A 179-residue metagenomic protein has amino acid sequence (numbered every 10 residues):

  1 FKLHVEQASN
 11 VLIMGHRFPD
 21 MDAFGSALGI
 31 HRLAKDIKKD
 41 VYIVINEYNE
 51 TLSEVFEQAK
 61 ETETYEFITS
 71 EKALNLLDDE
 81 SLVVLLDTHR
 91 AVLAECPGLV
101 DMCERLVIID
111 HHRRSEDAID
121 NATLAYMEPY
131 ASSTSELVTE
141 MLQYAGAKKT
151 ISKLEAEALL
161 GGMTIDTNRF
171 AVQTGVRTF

Functional and structural regions predicted by a protein language model:
K2-P19, F24-K39, Y48-E50, E61 (+1 more regions): A structured phosphate/pyrophosphate-recognition subdomain
H4, D40-Y48, E66-K72: A broad, low-specificity signal for short, low-complexity segments enriched in glycine/proline and polar/charged
L12, Y42-V44, V107: A structural signal for isolated positions on well-ordered beta-strands in alpha/beta enzyme cores
G15, I45, D87: Active-site proximal loops enriched in glycine and acidic residues that flank catalytic Cys/His/Asp and coordinate
M21-D22, T51-E54, V92-A94: Short active-site-adjacent helix-start/loop capping segments
T51-Y65: Membrane-interfacial amphipathic helices and adjacent loop/beta segments that form the lipid-substrate binding surface
E61-T62, E66-A122: Active-site cofactor/cluster-binding pocket
